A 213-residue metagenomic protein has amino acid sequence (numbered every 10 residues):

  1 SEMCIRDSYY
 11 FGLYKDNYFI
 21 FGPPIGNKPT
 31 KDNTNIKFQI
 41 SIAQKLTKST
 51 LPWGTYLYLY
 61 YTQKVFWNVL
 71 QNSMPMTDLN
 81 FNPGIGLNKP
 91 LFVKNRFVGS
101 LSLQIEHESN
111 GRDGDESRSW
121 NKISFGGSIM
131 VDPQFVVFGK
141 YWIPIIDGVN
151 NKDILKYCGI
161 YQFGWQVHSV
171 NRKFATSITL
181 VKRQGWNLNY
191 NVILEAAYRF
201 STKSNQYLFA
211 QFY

Functional and structural regions predicted by a protein language model:
E2-I5: Short, small-residue-biased leader/transition segments that mark boundaries at the very start of proteins
T34-I40, T55, T77-P83, G99 (+3 more regions): Residues that define the transmembrane beta-barrel architecture of outer-membrane proteins
I40-Q44, P83-K89, I105, F125-V131 (+3 more regions): Residues on the lipid-exposed face of transmembrane beta-strands in outer-membrane beta-barrel proteins
T47-L57, L91-S100, V131-V136, H168-T176 (+1 more regions): Short loop/turn motifs that connect adjacent beta-strands in outer-membrane beta-barrel proteins
L57-Y61, I85, L101-I105, V137-Y141 (+3 more regions): Membrane-embedded beta-strand positions of outer-membrane beta-barrel proteins
K64-N72, P90-F92, Q104-G114, W142-N150 (+3 more regions): Sequence/structural signature of outer-membrane beta-barrel proteins
S109-R183: Detector for outer-membrane/organellar transmembrane beta-barrel domains, recognizing the amphipathic beta-strand
G159-Y213: Accessory, usually C-terminal, subdomains that scaffold auxiliary metal cofactors
